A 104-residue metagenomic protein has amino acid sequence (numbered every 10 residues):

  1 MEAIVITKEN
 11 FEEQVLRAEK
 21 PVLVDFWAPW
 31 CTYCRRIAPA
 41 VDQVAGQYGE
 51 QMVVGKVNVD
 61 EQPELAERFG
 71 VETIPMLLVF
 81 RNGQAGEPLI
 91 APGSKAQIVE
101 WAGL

Functional and structural regions predicted by a protein language model:
E2, T7, W27, V53-G55: Conserved Rossmann-like nucleotide-binding pocket used by diverse enzymes that bind dinucleotide cofactors
A3-V22: A short beta-strand-turn-helix
E19-K20, F26-W30, T73: Short pre-active-site segment immediately N-terminal to redox-active cysteine/selenocysteine motifs in thiol-based
E19-P21, R36-V57: Conserved helix-turn-beta segment immediately C-terminal to the redox Cys motif in thioredoxin-like folds
F26-A40: Conserved redox-active cysteine motifs that mediate thiol-disulfide chemistry, especially di-cysteine Cys-X(1-2)-Cys
V59-A66: Structural microenvironment flanking redox-active thiols in thiol-disulfide oxidoreductases
T73, L78-L104: Non-catalytic, surface beta->alpha helical segment in thiol-disulfide oxidoreductase systems
